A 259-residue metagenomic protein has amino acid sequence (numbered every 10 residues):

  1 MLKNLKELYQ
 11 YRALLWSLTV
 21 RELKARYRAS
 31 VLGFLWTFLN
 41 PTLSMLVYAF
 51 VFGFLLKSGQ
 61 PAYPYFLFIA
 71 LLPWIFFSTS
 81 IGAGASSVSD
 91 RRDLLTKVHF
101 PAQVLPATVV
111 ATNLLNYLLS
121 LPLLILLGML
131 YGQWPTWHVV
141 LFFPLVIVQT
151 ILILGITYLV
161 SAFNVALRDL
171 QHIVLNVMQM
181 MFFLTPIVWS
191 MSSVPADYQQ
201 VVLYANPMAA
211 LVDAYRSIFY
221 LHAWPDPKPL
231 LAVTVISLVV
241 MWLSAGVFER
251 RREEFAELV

Functional and structural regions predicted by a protein language model:
M1-V259: Hydrophobic transmembrane alpha-helices and immediately adjacent juxtamembrane helices of multi-pass inner-membrane
